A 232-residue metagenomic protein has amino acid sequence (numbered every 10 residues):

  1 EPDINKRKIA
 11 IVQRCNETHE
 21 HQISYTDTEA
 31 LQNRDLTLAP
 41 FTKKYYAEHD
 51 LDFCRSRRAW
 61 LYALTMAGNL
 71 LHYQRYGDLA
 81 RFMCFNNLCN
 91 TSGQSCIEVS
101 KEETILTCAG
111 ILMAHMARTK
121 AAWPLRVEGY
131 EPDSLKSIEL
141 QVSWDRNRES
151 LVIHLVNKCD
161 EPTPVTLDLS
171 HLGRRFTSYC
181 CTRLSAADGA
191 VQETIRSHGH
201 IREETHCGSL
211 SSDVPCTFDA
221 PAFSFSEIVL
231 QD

Functional and structural regions predicted by a protein language model:
N5-Q13, L70-L71, G110: Generic structural signal for well-ordered alpha-helices, preferentially at hydrophobic/aromatic core positions
V12-Q22, Y73-A80, G173-R175: Secondary-structure transition/capping motifs at alpha-helix termini and the adjoining loop/turn into the next element
H19-Y25, A30-A39, T182-T194: Short, solvent-exposed beta-strand-terminating loops
D27-S143, N147-E149: Aromatic/acidic polysaccharide-binding cleft in carbohydrate-active enzymes
M83, M113, I153, C181 (+1 more regions): Conserved, mostly hydrophobic/aromatic
E149-K158: Short, well-ordered beta-strand segments enriched in hydrophobic/aromatic residues
K158-D232: C-terminal beta-sandwich/jelly-roll accessory domains of carbohydrate-active enzymes
